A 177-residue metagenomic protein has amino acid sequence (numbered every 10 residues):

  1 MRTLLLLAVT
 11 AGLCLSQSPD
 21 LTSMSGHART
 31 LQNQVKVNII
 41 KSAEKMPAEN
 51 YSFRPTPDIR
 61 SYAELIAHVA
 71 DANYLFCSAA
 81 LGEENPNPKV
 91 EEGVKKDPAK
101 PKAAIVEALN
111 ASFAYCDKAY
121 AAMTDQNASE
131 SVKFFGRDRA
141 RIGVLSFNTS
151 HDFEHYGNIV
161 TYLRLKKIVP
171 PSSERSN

Functional and structural regions predicted by a protein language model:
T3-L13: Sec-dependent N-terminal signal peptides
Q17-M24: Cleaved targeting-peptide boundary
R29-N33, V37-I40, N50-G93, K133-N177: Short, contiguous alpha-helical
N38, S42-A43, C77, S112-Y115 (+1 more regions): Well-ordered alpha-helical scaffold segments within catalytic/enzyme domains
D97-K133, A140-H151: Acidic/histidine-rich alpha-helical segments that form the ligand environment of transition-metal centers
